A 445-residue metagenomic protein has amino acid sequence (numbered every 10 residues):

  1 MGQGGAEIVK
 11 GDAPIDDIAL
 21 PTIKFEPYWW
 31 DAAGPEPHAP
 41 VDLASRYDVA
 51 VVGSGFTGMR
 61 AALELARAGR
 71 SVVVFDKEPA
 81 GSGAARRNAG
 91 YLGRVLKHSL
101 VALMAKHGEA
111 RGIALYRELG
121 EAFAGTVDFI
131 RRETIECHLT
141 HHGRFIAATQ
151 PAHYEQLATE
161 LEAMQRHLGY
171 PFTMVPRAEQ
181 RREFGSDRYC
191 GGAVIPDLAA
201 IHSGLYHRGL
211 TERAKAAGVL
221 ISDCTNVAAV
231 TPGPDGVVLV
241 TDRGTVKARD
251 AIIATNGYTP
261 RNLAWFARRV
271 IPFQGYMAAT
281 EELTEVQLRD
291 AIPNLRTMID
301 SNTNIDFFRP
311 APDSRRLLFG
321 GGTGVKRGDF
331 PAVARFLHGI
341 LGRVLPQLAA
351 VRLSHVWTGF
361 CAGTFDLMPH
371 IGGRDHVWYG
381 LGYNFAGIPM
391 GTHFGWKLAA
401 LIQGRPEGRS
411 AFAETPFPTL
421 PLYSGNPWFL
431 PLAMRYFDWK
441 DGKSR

Functional and structural regions predicted by a protein language model:
M1-V49: Extreme N-terminal leader/targeting segments of oxidoreductases
H38, E109, E136-I146, E179-R213 (+2 more regions): Helix-loop-beta segment of a Rossmann-like dinucleotide-binding subdomain
Y47-V74: N-terminal Rossmann-like FAD-binding beta1-loop-alpha1 element of flavoenzymes
R67-R87: Glycine-rich FAD pyrophosphate-binding loop
L96-A178: Dinucleotide-binding Rossmann-like beta1-alpha1 core, especially the glycine-rich loop that anchors the ADP
A124, R132-T140, V227-A229, P234-D235 (+1 more regions): Active-site substrate-recognition segment that forms the wall of the catalytic cavity or substrate channel
E162-A163, D187-R249: Helical element adjacent to the flavin cofactor pocket in flavoenzyme catalytic cores
R327-G442: C-terminal catalytic lobe of FAD-dependent flavoproteins
